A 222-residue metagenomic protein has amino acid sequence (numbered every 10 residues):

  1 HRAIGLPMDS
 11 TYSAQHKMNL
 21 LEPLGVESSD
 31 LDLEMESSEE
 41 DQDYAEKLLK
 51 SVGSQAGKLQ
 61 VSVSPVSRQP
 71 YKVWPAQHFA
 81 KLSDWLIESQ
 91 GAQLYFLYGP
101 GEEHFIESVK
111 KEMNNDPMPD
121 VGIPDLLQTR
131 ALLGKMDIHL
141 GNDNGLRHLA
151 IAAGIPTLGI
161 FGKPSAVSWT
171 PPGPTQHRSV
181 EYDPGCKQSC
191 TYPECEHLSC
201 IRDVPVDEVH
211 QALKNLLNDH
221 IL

Functional and structural regions predicted by a protein language model:
H1-L222: Catalytic machinery of carbohydrate-active enzymes, primarily nucleotide-sugar-dependent glycosyltransferases
